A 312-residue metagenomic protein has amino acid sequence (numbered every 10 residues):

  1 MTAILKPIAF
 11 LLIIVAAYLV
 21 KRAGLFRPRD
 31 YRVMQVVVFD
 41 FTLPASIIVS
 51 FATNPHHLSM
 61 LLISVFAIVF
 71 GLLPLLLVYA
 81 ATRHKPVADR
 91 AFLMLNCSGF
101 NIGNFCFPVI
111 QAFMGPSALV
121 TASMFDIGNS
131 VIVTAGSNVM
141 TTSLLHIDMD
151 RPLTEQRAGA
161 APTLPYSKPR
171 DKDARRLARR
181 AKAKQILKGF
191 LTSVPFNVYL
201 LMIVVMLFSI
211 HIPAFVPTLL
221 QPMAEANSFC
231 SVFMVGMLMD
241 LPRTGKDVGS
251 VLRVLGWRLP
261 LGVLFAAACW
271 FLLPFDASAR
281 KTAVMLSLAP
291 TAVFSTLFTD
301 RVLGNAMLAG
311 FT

Functional and structural regions predicted by a protein language model:
M1-T312: Alpha-helical transmembrane segments of multi-pass small-molecule/ion transporters
